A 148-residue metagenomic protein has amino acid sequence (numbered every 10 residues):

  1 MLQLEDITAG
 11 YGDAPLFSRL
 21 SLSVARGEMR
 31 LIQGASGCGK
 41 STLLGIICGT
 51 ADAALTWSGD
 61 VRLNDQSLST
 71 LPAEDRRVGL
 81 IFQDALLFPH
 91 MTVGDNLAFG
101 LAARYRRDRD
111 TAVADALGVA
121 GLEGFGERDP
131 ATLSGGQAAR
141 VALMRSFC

Functional and structural regions predicted by a protein language model:
L2, F17-R19: Conserved structural motif at the start of ABC-family nucleotide-binding domains
Q33-A35: The feature captures the beta-strand-to-loop junction immediately N-terminal to the Walker
D52, L71-P72, M91, D95-D110 (+1 more regions): ABC-type ATPase nucleotide-binding domains, specifically the catalytic core motifs of the NBD
T56-Q66: Conserved ABC transporter NBD signature motif
Q66-L80, A103: ABC ATPase NBD coupling module
S67, D108-F125: Conserved ABC ATPase "signature" region
D129-L133, Q137: Conserved ABC ATPase signature
